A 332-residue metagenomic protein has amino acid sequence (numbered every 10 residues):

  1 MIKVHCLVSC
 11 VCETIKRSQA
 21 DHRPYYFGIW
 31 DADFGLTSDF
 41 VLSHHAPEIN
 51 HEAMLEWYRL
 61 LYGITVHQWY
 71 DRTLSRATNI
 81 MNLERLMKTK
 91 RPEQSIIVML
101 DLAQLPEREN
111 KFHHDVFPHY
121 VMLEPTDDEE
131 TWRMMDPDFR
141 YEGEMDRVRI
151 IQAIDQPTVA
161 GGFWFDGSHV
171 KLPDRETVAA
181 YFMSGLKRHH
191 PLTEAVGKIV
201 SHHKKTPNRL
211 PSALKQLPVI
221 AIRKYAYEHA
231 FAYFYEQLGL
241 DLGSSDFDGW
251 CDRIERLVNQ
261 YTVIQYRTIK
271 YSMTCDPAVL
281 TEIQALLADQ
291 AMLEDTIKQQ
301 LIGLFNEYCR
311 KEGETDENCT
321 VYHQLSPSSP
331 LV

Functional and structural regions predicted by a protein language model:
M1-I80: Cysteine-nucleophile protease catalytic domains, especially the papain-like/related folds used in DUB/UBL proteases
I2, K111, S212-K215: Conserved aromatic-histidine-acidic binding/catalytic patches
H51-N110, V116: A broadly used, surface-exposed interaction patch
T89-Q94, P125-T131: A short, structured loop/turn motif at beta-sheet edges
I97-M99, M122, R133-M135: A structural signal for short, well-ordered beta-strand segments and their strand-loop junctions that often border
D115-V121: Short, surface-exposed coil-to-beta transition loops
T126-F234: Noncatalytic regulatory segments and standalone regulatory/sensor domains
H229-L325, P330-V332: Charged, long alpha-helical assembly modules
